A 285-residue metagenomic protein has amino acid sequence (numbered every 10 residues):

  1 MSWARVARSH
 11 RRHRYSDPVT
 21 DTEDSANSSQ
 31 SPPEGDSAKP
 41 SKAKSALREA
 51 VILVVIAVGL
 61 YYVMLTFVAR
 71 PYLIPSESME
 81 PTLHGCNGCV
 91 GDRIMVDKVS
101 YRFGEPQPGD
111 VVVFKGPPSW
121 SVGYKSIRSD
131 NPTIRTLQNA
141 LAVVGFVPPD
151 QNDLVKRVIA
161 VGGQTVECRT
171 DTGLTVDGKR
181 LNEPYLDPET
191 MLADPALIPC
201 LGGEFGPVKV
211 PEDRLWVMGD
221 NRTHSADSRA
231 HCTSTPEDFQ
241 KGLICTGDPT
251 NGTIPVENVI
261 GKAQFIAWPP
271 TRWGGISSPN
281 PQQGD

Functional and structural regions predicted by a protein language model:
S2-R48, V63, F67-L73, P81-D285: Soluble "head" domains of membrane/secretory-pathway proteins
S76: A short acidic/basic microdomain associated with nuclease active sites
